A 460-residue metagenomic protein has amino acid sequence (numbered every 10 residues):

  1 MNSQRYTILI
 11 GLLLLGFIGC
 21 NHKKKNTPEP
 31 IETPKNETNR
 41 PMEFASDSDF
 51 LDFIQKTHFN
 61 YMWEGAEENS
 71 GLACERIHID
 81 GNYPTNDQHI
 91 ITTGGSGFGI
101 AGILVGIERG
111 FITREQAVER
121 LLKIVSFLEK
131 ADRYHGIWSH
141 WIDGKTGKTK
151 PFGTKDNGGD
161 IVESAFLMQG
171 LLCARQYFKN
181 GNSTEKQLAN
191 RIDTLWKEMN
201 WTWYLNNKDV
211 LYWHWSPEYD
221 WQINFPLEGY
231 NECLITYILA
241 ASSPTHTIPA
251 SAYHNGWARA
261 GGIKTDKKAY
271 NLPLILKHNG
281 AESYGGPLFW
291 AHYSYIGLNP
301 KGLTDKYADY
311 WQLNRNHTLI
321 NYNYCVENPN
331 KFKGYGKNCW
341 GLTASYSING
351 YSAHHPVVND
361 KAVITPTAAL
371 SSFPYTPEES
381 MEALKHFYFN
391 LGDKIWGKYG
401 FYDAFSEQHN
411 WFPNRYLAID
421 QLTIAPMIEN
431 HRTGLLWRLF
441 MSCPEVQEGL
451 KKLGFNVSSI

Functional and structural regions predicted by a protein language model:
M1-I8: Bacterial N-terminal signal peptides that target proteins for export
L12-L13: Short, linear, compositionally biased motifs with a strong N-terminal bias
G16-G19: C-terminal motif of bacterial Sec signal peptides marking the signal peptidase cleavage site
N21-P28: Bacterial lipoprotein signal-peptidase II cleavage site
E29-I460: Ser/Thr/Asn(+Pro)-rich, low-complexity disordered segments
